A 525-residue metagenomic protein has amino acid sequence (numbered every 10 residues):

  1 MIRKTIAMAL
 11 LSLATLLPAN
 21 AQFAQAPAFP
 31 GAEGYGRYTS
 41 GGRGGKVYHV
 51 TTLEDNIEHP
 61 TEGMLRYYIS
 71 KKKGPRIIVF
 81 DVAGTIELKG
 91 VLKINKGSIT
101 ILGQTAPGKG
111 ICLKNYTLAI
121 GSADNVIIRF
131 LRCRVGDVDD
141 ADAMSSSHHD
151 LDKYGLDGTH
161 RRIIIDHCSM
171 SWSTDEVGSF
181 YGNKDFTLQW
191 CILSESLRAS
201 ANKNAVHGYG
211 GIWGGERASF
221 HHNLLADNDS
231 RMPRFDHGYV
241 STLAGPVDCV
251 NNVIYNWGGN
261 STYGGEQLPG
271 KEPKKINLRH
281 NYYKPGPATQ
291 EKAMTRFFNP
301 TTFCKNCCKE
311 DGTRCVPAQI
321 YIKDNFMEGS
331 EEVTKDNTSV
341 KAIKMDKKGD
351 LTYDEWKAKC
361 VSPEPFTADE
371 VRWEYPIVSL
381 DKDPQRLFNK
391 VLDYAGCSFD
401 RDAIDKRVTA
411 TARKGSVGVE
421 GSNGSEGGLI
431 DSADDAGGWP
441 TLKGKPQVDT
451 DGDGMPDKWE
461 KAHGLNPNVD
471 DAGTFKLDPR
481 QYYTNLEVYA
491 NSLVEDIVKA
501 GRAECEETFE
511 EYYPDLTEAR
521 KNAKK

Functional and structural regions predicted by a protein language model:
A7-L16: Bacterial N-terminal signal peptides
A19-A24: Boundary at the C-terminal end of the N-terminal hydrophobic targeting segment
P27-I78: Acidic Gly/Asp/Thr-rich repetitive segments characteristic of extracellular carbohydrate-active and adhesion proteins
I78, I101-L102, V126-I128, H160-D166 (+5 more regions): All-beta strand scaffolds that present successive hydrophobic residues in beta-strands
I86-R217: Right-handed parallel beta-helix
N95, T187-Q189, S194-R198, V206-R279: Long, polar low-complexity repeats
R234, L243-S432: Extracellular beta-rich repeat passengers
S432-A523: Extracellular calcium-associated, cysteine-rich motifs in secreted modular proteins
